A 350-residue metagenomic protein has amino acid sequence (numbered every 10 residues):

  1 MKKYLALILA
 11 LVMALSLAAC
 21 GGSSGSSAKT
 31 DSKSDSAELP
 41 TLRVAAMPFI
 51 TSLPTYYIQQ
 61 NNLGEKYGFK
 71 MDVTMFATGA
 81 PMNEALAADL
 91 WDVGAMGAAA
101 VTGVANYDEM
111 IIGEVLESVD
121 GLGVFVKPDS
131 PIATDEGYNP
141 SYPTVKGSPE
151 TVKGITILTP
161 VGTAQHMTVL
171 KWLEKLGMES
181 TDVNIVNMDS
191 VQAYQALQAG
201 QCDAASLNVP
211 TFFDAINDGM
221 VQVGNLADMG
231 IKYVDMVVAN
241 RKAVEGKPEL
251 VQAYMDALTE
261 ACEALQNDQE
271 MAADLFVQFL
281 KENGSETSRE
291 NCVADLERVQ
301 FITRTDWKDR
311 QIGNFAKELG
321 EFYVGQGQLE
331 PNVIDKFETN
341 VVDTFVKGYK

Functional and structural regions predicted by a protein language model:
M1-L42, G348-K350: Short, low-complexity disordered leader/linker segments with a strong preference for bacterial N-terminal type II
G22, P143-L176, D256-V293: Ligand-binding clefts/hinges and TM-proximal coupling segments of bilobed small-molecule sensing domains
D31-E179, N184-V186, D203, I231: Short, glycine-/small- and polar/acidic-enriched structural segments that line small-molecule recognition paths
P81-N83, A100, A193-A196, T211-F212 (+1 more regions): Short, hydrophobic alpha-helical packing/hinge segments within bilobed ligand-binding/sensory domains
G103-E114, T181, D214-A227, E245 (+1 more regions): Ligand-binding "clamshell"
Q192-F279: Pocket-lining segment of extracytoplasmic ligand-binding domains
K247-Q328: Secondary-structure end/capping motifs
A316-K350: Conserved C-terminal helix/tail region of periplasmic/extracytoplasmic solute-binding proteins
